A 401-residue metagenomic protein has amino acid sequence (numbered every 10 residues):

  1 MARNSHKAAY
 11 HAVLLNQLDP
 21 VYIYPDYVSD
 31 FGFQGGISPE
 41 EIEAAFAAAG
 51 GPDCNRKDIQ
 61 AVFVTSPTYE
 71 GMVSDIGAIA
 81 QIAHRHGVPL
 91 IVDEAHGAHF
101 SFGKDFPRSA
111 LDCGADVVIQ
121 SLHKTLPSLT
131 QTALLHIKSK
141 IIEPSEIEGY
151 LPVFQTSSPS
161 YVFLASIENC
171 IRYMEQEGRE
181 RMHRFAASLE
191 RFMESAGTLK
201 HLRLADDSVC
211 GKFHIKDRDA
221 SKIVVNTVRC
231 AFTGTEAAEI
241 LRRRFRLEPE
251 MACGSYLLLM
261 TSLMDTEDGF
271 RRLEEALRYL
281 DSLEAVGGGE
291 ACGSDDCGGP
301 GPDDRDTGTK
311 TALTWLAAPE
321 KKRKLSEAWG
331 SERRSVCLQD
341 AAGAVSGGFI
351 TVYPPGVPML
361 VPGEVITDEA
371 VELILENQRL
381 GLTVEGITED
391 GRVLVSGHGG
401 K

Functional and structural regions predicted by a protein language model:
M1-S208: Conserved PLP-enzyme active-site core in the AAT-like
T65-P67, N226-V228, S262, S396-H398: Structured loops at beta-to-helix junctions and adjacent beta-edge loops in soluble globular domains
P152, E168, R172, E190 (+4 more regions): Short amphipathic alpha-helical surface patches that mediate protein-protein
E194-E290, D304-V365, E369-G386: Conserved C-terminal alpha-helix-loop-beta "cap" of PLP-dependent enzymes that closes/shapes the active-site mouth
E284-V286, H398-K401: Generic C-terminal helix-cap and adjacent flexible tail
P300-P302: Compositionally biased, low-complexity flexible segments
I387-G400: Terminal helix/beta-alpha structural elements that buttress the NAD(P)+-binding lobe
